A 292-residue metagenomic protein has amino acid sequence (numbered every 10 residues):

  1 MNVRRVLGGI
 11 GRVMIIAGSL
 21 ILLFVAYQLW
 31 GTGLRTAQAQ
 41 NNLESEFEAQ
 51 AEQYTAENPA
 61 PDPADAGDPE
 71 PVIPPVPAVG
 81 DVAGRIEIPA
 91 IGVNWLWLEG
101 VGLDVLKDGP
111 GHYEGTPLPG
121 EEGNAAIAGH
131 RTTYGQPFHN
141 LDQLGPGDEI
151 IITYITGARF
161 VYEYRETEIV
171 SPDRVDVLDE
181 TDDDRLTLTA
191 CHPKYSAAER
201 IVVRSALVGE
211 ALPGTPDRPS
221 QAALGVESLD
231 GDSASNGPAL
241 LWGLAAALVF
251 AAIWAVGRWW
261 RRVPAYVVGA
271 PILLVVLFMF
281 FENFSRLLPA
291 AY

Functional and structural regions predicted by a protein language model:
N2-A239, F284-Y292: Solvent-exposed, non-transmembrane regions of membrane-associated and secreted proteins
N236, L244-A245: Hydrophobic alpha-helical bundles in membrane proteins
A245-Y292: Alpha-helical transmembrane segments forming the membrane-embedded cores of inner-membrane proteins across
